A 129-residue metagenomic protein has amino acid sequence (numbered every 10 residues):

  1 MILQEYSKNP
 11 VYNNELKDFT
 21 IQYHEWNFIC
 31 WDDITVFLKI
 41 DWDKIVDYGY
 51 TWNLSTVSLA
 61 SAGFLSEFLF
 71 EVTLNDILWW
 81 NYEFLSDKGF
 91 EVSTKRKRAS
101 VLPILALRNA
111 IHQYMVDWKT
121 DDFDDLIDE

Functional and structural regions predicted by a protein language model:
M1-E129: Domain-level signature for proteins that mediate thiol-based redox and metal-cofactor handling
